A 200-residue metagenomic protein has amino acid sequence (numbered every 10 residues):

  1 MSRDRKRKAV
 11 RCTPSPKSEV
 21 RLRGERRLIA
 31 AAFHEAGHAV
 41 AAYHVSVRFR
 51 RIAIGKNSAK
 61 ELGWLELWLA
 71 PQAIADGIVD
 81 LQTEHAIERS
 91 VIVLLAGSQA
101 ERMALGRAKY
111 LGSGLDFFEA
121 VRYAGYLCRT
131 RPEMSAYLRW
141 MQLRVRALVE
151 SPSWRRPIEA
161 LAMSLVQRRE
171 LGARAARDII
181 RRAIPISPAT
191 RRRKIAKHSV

Functional and structural regions predicted by a protein language model:
S2-V200: Soluble catalytic regions of large protease machineries
